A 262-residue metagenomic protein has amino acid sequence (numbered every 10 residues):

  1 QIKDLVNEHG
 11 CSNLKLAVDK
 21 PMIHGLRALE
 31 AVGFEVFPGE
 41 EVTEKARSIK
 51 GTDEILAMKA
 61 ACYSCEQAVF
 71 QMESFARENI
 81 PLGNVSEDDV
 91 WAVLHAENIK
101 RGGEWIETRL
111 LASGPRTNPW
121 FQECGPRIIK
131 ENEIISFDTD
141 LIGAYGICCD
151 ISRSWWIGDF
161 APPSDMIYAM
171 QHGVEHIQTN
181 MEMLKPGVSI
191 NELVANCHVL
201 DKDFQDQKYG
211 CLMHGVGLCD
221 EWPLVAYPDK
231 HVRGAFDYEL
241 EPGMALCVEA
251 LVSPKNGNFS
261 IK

Functional and structural regions predicted by a protein language model:
Q1-K262: Active-site neighborhoods and metal-handling regions in enzymes and metal-associated proteins
